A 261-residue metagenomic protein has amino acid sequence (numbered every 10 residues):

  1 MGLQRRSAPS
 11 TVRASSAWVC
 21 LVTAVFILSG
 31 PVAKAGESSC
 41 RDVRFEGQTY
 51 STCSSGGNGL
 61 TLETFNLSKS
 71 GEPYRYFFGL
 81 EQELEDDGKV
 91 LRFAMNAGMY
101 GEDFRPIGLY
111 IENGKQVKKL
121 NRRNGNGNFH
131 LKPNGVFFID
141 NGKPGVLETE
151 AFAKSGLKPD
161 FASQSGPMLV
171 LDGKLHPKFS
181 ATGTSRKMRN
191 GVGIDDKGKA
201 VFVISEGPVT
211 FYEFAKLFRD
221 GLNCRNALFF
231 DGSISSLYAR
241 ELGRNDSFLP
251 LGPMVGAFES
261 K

Functional and structural regions predicted by a protein language model:
L3-C20: Bacterial N-terminal signal peptides that target proteins for export
W18-S29: Bacterial N-terminal signal peptides
V32-N128: Zymogen propeptides
T52, V136, G191: Short, surface-exposed charged micro-motifs
L67-S70, A151-S155, S205-P208: Short, solvent-exposed aromatic-acidic interface loops
R105-F179: Active-site-adjacent helix-turn-beta-strand microarchitecture at beta-sheet edges that either contains or buttresses
I107-R123, K178-A227, S235-K261: Conserved, well-ordered active-site substructure
